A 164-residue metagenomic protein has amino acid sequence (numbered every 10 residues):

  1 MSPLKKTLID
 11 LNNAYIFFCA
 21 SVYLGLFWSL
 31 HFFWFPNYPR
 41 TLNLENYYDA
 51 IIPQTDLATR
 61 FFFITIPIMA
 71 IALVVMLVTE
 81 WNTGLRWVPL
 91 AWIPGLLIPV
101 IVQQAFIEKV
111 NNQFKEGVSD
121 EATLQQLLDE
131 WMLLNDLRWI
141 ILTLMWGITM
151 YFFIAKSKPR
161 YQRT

Functional and structural regions predicted by a protein language model:
S2-P3, A155-T164: Short, charged juxtamembrane terminal tails flanking transmembrane helices
P3-I68, N111, K115-L128: Interfacial loop at the N-terminal end of multi-pass membrane proteins
K6-V22, A70-I98: Interfacial segments of alpha-helical transmembrane regions
F27, L73-E80, Q103, T149-K156: Structural signal for membrane-spanning alpha-helices in multi-pass inner-membrane proteins, emphasizing helix cores
I64-V75, W139-W146: Core segments of transmembrane alpha-helices that mediate helix-helix packing or line hydrophobic substrate/ligand
A91-F114: Hydrophobic alpha-helical transmembrane segments of integral membrane proteins
K115-Y151, K158: Alpha-helical transmembrane segments of multi-pass integral membrane proteins, characterized by long hydrophobic
